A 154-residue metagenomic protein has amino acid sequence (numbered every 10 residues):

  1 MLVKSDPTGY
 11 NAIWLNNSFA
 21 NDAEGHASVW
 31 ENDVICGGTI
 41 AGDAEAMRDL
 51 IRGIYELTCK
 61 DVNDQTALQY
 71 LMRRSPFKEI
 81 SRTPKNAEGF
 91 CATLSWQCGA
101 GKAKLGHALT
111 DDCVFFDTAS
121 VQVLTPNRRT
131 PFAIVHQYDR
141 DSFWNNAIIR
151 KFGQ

Functional and structural regions predicted by a protein language model:
M1-A27: Conserved donor-nucleotide/metal-binding helix-loop-beta segment in metal-dependent transferases, i.e., the alpha-helix
M1-V3, A147-K151: Extended Gly/Ser/Thr-rich low-complexity repeat segments, especially those forming or decorating extracellular
G25-A147: Catalytic core and acceptor-binding pocket of nucleotide-sugar-dependent glycosyltransferases
